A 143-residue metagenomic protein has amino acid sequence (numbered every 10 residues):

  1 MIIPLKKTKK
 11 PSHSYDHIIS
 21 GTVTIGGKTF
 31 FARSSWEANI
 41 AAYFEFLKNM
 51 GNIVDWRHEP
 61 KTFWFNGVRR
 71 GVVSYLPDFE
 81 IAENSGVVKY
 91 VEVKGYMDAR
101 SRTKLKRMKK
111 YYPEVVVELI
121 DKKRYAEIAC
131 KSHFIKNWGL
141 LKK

Functional and structural regions predicted by a protein language model:
M1-K143: Electrostatic, structured charged patches in enzyme active sites and in nucleic-acid/phosphate-binding
